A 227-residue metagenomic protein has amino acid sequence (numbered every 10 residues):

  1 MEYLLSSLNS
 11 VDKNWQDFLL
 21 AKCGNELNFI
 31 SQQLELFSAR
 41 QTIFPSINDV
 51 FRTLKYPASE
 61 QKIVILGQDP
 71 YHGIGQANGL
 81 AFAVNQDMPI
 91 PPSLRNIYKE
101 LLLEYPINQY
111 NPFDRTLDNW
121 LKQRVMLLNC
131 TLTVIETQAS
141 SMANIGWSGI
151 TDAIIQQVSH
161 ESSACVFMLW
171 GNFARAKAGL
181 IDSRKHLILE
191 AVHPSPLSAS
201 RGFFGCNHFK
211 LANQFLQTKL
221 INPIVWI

Functional and structural regions predicted by a protein language model:
M1-F18: Generic N-terminal amphipathic, Lys/Arg-enriched alpha-helix
K13, F18-V166, F173-A176, I181-D182 (+4 more regions): A polyanion-binding, active-site-adjacent surface
F203: C-terminal substrate-binding/active-site "lid" region of AdoMet-derived donor-dependent transferases
C206-N207: Polytopic transmembrane helical bundles with strong interfacial aromatic enrichment
